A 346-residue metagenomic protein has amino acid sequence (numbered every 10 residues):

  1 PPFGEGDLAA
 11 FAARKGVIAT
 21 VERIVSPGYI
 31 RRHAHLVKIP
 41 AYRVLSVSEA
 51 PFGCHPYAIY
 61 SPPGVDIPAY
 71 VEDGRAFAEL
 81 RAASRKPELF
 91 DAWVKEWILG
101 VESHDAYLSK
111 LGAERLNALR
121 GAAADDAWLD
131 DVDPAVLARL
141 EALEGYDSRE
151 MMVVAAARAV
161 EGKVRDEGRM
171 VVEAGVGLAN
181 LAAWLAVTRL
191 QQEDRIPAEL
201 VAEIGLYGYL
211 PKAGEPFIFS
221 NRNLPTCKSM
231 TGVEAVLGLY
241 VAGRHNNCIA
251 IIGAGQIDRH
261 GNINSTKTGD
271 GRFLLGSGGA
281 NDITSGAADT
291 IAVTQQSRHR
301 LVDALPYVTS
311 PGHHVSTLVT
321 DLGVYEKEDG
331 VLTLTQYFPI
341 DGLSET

Functional and structural regions predicted by a protein language model:
P1, A156, V172, E345-T346: Generic low-polarity alpha-helical segments
P1-L143, E150, L210-E345: Conserved phosphate- and dinucleotide-binding cores of soluble alpha/beta proteins, encompassing both enzyme active
V136-G145, V164-V171: Glycine-rich phosphate/diphosphate-binding loops and the adjacent beta-loop-alpha structural elements that coordinate
M152-E203: N-terminal low-complexity or amphipathic/hydrophobic leaders
